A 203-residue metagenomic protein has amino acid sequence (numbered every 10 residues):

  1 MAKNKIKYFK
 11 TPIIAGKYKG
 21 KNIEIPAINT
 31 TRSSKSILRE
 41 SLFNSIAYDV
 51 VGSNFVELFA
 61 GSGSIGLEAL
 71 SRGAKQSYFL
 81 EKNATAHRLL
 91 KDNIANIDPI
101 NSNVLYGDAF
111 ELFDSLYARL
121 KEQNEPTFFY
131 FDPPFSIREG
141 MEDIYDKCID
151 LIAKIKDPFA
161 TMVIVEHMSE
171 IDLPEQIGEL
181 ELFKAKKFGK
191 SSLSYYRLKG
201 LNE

Functional and structural regions predicted by a protein language model:
M1-E203: Class I S-adenosyl-L-methionine-dependent methyltransferase catalytic core
